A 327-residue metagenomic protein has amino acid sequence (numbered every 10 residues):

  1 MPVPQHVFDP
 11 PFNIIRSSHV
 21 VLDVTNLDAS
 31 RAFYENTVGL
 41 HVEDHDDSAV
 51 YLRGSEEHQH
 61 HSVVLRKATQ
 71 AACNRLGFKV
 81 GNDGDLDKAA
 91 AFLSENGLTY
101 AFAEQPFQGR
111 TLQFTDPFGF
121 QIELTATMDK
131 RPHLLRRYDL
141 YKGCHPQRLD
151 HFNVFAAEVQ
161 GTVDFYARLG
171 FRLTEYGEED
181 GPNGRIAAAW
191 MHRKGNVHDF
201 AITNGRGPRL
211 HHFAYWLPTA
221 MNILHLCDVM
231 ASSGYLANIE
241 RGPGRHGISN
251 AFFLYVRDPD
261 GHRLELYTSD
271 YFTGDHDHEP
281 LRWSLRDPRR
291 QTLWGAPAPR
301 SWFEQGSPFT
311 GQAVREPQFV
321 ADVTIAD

Functional and structural regions predicted by a protein language model:
M1-P10, A91-R148, Y176, A187-M191 (+1 more regions): Vicinal oxygen chelate
F12-I15, V21-Q59, A103, Q113 (+2 more regions): Core segments of cupin and vicinal oxygen chelate
R16-T25, R66-F92, R110-D116, Q147-A157 (+2 more regions): Vicinal oxygen chelate
S30-E35, L93, G119, T162-Y166 (+3 more regions): Conserved active-site tyrosine of GNAT-family acetyltransferases
V38, S94-G97, G170, A231: Residue-level detector of secondary-structure transition/capping positions
L40-N74, F120-M128, Y176-H211, L217-A220 (+1 more regions): Conserved short beta-strand elements that form part of the metal-binding/catalytic scaffold of enzyme active sites
E57-Q59, K79-V80, G143-C144: Non-heme Fe(II)-dependent double-stranded beta-helix
